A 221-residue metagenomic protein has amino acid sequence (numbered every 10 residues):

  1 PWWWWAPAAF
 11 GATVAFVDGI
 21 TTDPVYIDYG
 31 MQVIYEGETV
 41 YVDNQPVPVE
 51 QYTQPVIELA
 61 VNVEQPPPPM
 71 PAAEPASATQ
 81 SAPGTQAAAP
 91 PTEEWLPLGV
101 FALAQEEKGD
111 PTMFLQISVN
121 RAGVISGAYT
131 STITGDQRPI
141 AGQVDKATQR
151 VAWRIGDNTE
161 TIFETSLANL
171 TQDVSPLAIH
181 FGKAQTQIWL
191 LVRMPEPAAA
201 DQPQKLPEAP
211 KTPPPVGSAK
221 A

Functional and structural regions predicted by a protein language model:
P1-A72: Low-complexity segments
W2-W5, W95, W153, W189: A residue-identity detector for tryptophan
T21-D23, I27-M31, E36-E38, D43-Q45 (+7 more regions): Generic structural motif recognizing short loop/turn segments at the entrances and edges of beta-strands
L59, E64-P71, A76-Q86, S131 (+1 more regions): Short intrinsically disordered, low-complexity segments
P75-T112, V174-P197, D201-A219: Tryptophan-anchored aromatic micro-motifs
P91-F181: Central antiparallel beta-sheet cores of small beta-barrel/beta-sandwich binding domains
